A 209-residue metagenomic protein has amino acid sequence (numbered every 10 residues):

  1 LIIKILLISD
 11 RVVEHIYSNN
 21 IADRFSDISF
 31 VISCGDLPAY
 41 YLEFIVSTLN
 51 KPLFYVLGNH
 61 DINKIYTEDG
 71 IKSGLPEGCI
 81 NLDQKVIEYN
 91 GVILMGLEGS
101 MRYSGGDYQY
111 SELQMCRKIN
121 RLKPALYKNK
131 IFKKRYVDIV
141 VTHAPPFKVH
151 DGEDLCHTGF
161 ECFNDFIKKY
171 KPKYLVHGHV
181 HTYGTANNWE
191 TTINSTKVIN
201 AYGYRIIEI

Functional and structural regions predicted by a protein language model:
L1-T48, Y127, F132-Y136: N-terminal active-site segment of His-dependent metallophosphoesterases
I2, I8, V86-N90, F166-Y170 (+1 more regions): Binuclear metal-dependent phosphoesterase catalytic core
L7, R11-I16, D61, D69-T158: Conserved catalytic scaffold of divalent metal-dependent phosphoesterases
L7-S9, F30-D36, L53-N59, L82 (+4 more regions): Active-site neighborhood of phospho(di)ester-bond hydrolases with catalytic His/Asp-centered motifs
V12-I16, L37-E43, N59-Y66, M101-G106 (+2 more regions): Active-site environment of divalent metal-dependent phosphoester hydrolases
I21, F44, P52, L57 (+1 more regions): Basic, amphipathic N-terminal segments that precede the first structured/catalytic domain
I21, Y66-L75, N187-I193: Short, aromatic/basic amphipathic alpha-helical patches
F25-S26, V46-N50, L75, K133 (+2 more regions): Short, conserved loop/helix-junction motifs that constitute active-site signature segments in enzyme catalytic cores
